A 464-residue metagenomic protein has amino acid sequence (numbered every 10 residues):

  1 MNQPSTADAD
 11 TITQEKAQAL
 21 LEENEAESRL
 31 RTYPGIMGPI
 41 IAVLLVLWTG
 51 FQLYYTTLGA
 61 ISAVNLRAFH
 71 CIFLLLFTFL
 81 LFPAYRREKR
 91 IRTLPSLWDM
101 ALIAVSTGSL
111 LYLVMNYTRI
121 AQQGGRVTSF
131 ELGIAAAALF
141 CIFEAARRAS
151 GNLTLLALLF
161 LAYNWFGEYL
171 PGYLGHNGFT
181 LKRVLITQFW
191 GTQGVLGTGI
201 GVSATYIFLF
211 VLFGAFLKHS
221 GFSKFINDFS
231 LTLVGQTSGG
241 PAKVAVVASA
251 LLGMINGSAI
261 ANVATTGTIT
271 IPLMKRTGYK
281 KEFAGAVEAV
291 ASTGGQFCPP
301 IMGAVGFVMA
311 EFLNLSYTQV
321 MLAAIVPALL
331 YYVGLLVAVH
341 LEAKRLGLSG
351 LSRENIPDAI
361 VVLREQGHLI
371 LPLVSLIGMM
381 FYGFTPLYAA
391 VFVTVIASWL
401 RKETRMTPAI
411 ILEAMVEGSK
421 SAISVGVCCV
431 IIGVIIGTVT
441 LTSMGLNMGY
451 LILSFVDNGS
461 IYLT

Functional and structural regions predicted by a protein language model:
M1-G125, E131-L139: Conserved, well-structured core domains of diverse proteins
N2-I41, L45, L322-S421: Long, contiguous bundles of hydrophobic transmembrane helices that form the permeation core of multi-pass
A42-Y55, F73-P83, A104-L113, A136-A145 (+9 more regions): Hydrophobic core segments of alpha-helical transmembrane domains in multi-pass membrane transport and ion-translocation
L97-G108, M115-T118, R126, L132-F189: Hydrophobic or amphipathic alpha-helical targeting/insertion segments
Y112-I120, V263, R276, G295-F307 (+1 more regions): Transmembrane-helix bundle segments that line or gate the permeation/cavity pathway in multi-pass membrane proteins
T128-G133, G194-Y206, T232-V246, T277-F283 (+3 more regions): Membrane-interfacial loop-to-helix junctions in multi-pass transporters
F140-A149, L159-F160, N164-G167, Y173 (+5 more regions): Core transmembrane alpha-helical segments of multi-pass membrane transporters/permeases
N227-G295, V305, N314: Hydrophobic transmembrane alpha-helices that form the pore/transport pathway of multi-pass ion and small-solute
